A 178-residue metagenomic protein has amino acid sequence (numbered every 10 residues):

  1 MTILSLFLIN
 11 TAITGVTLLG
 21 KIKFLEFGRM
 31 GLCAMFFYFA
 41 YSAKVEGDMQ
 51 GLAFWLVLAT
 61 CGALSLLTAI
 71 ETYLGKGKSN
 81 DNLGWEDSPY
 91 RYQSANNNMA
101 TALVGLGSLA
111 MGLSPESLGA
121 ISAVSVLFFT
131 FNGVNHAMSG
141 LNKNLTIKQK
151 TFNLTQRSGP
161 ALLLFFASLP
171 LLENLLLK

Functional and structural regions predicted by a protein language model:
T2-K21, F36: N-terminal signal-anchor/start-transfer transmembrane helix
F24, S139-P160: Interfacial loop-to-transmembrane junctions
R29-Y41, S94-G107, R157-F165: Core segments of transmembrane alpha-helices that mediate helix-helix packing or line hydrophobic substrate/ligand
Q50-L64, S117-V126: Alpha-helical transmembrane segments
L56-C61, G84-T101: A loop-to-helix transmembrane entry motif
A69-D87: Membrane-helix interface/capping segments
F128-N144: Transmembrane alpha-helical segments of integral membrane proteins
F166-K178: Juxtamembrane boundary at the C-terminal end of a transmembrane helix
